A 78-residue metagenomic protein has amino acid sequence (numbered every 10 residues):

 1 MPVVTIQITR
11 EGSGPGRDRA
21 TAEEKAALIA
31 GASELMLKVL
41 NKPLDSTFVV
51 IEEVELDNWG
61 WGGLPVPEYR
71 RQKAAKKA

Functional and structural regions predicted by a protein language model:
M1-A78: A domain-level signal for the structural core that forms small-molecule/cofactor-binding pockets and catalytic centers
